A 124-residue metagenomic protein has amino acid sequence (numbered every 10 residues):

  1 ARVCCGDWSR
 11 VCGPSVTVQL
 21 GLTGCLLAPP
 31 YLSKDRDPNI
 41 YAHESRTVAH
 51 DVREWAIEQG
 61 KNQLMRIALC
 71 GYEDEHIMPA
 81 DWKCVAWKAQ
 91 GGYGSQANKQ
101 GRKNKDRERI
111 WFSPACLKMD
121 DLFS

Functional and structural regions predicted by a protein language model:
A1-S124: Class I S-adenosyl-L-methionine-dependent methyltransferase catalytic core
